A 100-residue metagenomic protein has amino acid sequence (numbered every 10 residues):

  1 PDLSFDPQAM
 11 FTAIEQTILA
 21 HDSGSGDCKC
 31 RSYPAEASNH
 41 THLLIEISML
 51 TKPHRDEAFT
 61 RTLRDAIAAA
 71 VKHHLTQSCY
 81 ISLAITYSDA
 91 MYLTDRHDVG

Functional and structural regions predicted by a protein language model:
P1-P34: N-proximal, solvent-exposed amphipathic alpha-helical segments enriched in charged/polar residues
D2-S4, E36, T51-R55, D89: Residues that cap or initiate secondary-structure elements
T17-L19, P34-E36, A70-H74, S82: Generic structural signal for short, flexible, solvent-exposed coil/loop and linker residues
D22-L50, I85-T86: Short edge beta-strands and adjacent turn/loop segments
S25, S78-Y80: A general structural motif
N39-S78: Mid-chain, well-packed structural core segment of small domains
I81-G100: Short, highly charged C-terminal tails/helix-capping segments
